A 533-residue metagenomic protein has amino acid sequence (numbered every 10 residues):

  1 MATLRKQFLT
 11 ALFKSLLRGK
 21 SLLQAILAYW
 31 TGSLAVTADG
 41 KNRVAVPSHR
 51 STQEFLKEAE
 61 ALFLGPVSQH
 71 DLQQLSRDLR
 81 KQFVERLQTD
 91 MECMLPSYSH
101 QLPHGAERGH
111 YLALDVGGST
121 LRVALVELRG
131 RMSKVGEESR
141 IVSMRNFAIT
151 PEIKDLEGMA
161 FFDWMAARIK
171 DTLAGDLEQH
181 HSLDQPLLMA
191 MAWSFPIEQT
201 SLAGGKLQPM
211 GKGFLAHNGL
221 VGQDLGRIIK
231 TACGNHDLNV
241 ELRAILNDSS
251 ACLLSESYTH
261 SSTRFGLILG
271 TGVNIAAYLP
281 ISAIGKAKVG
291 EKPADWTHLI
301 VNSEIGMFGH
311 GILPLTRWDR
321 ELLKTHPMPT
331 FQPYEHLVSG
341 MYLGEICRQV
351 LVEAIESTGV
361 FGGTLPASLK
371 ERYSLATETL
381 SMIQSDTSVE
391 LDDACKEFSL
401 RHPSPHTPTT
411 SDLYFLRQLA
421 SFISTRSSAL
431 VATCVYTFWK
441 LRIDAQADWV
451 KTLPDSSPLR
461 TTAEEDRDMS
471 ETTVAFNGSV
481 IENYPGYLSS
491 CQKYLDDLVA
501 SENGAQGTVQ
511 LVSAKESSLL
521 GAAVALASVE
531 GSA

Functional and structural regions predicted by a protein language model:
M1, F214-T231, V273-G290, P403-H406 (+2 more regions): Hydrophobic transmembrane alpha-helix bundles
M1-V142, I153-Q185, T259, R320-A533: ATP-binding/phosphotransfer module of carbohydrate and carboxylate kinases, centering on a glycine-rich
Y111-D115, L188-A190, A244, R264-I268 (+3 more regions): Short glycine-aspartate micro-motif
G118-L121, L128-G130, E152, S194-E198 (+5 more regions): Conserved beta-strand elements of beta-rich interaction domains across eukaryotes, especially beta-propellers
M132-S139, K212-G222, L253-R348, V352 (+2 more regions): Glycine-rich phosphate-binding loop of actin/hexokinase-like ATP-binding domains
N146-A166, I197-S257, S261-F265, A283-M307 (+1 more regions): Glycine-rich phosphate-binding loop and adjoining helix at the ATP-binding site of ATP-dependent phosphoryl-transfer
Q185-A232, H236-E241, S261, T271 (+3 more regions): Gly/Ser/Thr-rich active-site cleft segment
M191-F195, N247-S249, K515: A general secondary-structure junction signal
